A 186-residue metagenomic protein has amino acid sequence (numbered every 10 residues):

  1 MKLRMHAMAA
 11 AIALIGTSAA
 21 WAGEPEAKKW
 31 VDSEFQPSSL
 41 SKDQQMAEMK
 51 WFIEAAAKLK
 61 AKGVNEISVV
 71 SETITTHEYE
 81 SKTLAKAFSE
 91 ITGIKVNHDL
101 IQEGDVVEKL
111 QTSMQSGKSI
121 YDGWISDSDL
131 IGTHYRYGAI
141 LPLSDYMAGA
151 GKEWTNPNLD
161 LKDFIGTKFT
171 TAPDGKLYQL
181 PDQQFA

Functional and structural regions predicted by a protein language model:
L3-W21: Gram-negative bacterial Sec-dependent N-terminal signal peptides
E24-A61, D129-F185: Hinge/lid segment of periplasmic solute-binding proteins
W51-K58, T75-G93: Short, polar/charged alpha-helical segment
A61-S68: Acidic/histidine-rich, surface-exposed loop or edge segments in extracytoplasmic proteins
K62, K86-D163: Extracytoplasmic "Venus flytrap"/periplasmic binding protein-like
S68-V70, W124: Short, well-ordered beta-strand segments
V69, T76-E80, G132: Short, solvent-exposed loop/turn elements at domain surfaces
S71-E72, L100, D182: Short glycine-centered, acidic/aromatic-flanked micro-motifs in structured strand/loop junctions that mark active-site
